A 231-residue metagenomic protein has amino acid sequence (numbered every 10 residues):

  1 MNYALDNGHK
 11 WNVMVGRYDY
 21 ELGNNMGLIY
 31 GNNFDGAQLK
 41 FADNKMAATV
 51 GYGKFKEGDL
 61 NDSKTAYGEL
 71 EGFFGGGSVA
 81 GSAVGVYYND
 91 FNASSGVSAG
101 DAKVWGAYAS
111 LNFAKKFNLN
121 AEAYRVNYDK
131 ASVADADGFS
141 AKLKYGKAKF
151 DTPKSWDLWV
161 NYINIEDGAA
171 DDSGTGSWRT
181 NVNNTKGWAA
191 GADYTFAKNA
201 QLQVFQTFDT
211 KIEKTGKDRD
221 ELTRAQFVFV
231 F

Functional and structural regions predicted by a protein language model:
M1-G85, D135-D172: Outer membrane beta-barrel
K10, G77-Y88, N92-F231: Outer-membrane beta-barrel pore domains
